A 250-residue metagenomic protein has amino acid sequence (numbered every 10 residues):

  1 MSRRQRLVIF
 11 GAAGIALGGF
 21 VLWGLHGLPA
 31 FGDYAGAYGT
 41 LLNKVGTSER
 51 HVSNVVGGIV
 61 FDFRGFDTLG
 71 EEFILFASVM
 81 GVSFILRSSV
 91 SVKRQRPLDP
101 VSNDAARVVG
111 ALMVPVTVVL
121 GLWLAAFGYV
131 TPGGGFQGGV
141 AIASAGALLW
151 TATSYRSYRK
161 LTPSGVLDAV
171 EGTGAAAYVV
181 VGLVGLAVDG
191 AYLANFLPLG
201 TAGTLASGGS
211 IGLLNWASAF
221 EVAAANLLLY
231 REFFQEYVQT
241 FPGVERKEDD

Functional and structural regions predicted by a protein language model:
S2-G19, T162-A175: Alpha-helical transmembrane segments and their helix-start/interface "positive-inside/aromatic belt" motifs in integral
H26-E49, L193: Interfacial/capping segments of alpha-helical transmembrane domains
G39-F63, L197-G200, T204: Extracytosolic (periplasmic/ER-lumenal) interhelical loops and adjacent juxtamembrane/interface segments of multi-pass
V55-S83: Individual transmembrane alpha-helix segments
L75-S83, A143-A152, L214-L229: Hydrophobic cores of alpha-helical transmembrane segments in multi-pass inner/ER membrane proteins, independent
R96-M113: Membrane-water interface at loop-to-transmembrane-helix junctions
A125-G134: Membrane-interface helix caps and helix-loop-helix hairpins in membrane proteins
S164-F196: A structural-propensity feature for long, helix-poor, extended segments
